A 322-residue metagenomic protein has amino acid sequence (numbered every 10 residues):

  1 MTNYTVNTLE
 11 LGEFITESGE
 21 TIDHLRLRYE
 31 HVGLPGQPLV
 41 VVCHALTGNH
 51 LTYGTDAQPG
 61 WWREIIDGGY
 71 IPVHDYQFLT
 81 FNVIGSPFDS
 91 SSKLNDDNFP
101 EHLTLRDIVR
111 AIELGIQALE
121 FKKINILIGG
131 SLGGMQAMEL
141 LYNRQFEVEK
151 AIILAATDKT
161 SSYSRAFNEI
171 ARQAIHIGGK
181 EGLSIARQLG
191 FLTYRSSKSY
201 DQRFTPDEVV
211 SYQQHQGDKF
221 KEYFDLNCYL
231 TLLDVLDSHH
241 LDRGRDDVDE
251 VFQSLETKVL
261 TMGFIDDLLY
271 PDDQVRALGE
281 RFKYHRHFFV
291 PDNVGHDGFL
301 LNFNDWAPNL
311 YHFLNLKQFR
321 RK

Functional and structural regions predicted by a protein language model:
E30, L34-F88: N-terminal cap/lid subdomain of alpha/beta-hydrolase-fold enzymes
P72-E113, R165, E169-H176: Cap/lid segment of the alpha/beta-hydrolase catalytic domain
R106-I126: Conserved acidic catalytic loop of the alpha/beta-hydrolase fold
R144-K219: Alpha/beta-hydrolase-fold enzymes
L255, T261-G263: Short beta-strand/loop motif that positions the catalytic acidic residue of the alpha/beta-hydrolase fold
L268-Q274: Conserved alpha/beta-hydrolase "acid-adjacent" motif
V275, G279-G295: Catalytic histidine neighborhood in serine/cysteine hydrolases with alpha/beta-hydrolase-type architecture
N293-N304: Catalytic histidine-centered segment of alpha/beta-hydrolase-like enzymes
